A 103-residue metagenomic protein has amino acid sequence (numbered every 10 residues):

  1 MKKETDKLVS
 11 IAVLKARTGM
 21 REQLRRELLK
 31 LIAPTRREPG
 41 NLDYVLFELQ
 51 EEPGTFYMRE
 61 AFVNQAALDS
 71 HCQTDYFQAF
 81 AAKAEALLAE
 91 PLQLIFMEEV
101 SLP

Functional and structural regions predicted by a protein language model:
M1-D6, L46-E52, A82-P103: Glycine-rich beta-strand-turn "strand-cap" elements at beta-sheet edges
E4-E38, L42: N-terminal first-folded block
T5, R26, L42, F47 (+3 more regions): Intrinsic disorder/low-complexity signal
L8-K15, V45-C72: Short, well-ordered beta-strand segments in beta-rich or mixed alpha/beta enzyme and ligand-binding folds
G19-R21, E51, A67, S101-L102: Generic "edge-of-domain/loop-turn" microfeature
R21, R25, T55, T74-F77: Short, structured helix-loop boundary elements
K30, R36-L42, A61-I95: An amphipathic, aromatic/His-enriched active-site/gating alpha helix that lines ligand/cofactor pockets
